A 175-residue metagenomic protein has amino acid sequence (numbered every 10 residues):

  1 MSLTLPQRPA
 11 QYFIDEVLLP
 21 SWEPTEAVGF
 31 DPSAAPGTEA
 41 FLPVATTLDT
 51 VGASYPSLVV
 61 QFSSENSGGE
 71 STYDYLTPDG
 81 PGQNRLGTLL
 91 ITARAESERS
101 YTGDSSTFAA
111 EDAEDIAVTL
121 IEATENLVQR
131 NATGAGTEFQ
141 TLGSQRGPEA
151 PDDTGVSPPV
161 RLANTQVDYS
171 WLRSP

Functional and structural regions predicted by a protein language model:
M1-D79, G136: Small/polar-rich, solvent-exposed N-terminal microdomains that initiate assembly or binding
A10-I14, L18, L58-V60, L89-A93 (+4 more regions): Hydrophobic beta-strand residues in large extracellular and virion-surface proteins
V51-A53, Y73-L86, D152-R161: Short, surface-exposed loop and linker segments with low hydrophobicity and enrichment for Pro/Ser/Thr
E70-P81, Y101-A110: Low-complexity, polar-biased intrinsically disordered regions enriched in Pro/Ser/Thr/Gly
P81-D104, S157-R173: Oligomerization/assembly interface segments of phage tail-like spikes and tubes
S97-L127: Long, charged/polar, surface-exposed segments that mediate recognition or autoinhibition
V118-S174: Acidic-leaning, charged glycine-interspersed low-complexity segments
